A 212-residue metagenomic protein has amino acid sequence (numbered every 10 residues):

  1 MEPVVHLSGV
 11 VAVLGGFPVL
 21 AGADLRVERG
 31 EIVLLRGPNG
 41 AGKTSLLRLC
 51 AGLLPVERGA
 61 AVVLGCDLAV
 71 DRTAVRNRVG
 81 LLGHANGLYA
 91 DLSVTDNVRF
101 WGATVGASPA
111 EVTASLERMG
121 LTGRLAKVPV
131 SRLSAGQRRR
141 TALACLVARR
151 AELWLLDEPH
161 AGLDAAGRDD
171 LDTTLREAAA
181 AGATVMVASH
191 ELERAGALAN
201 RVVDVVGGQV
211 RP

Functional and structural regions predicted by a protein language model:
R36-P38: The feature captures the beta-strand-to-loop junction immediately N-terminal to the Walker
A51: Helix-to-loop junction immediately C-terminal to a conserved catalytic motif
G59-V70, V75: Conserved ABC transporter NBD signature motif
R99, P109-L125: Conserved ABC ATPase "signature" region
P129-L133: Conserved ABC ATPase signature
L146-V147: ABC ATPase C-loop
W154-E158: Catalytic Walker B motif of ABC-type/P-loop ATPase nucleotide-binding domains
